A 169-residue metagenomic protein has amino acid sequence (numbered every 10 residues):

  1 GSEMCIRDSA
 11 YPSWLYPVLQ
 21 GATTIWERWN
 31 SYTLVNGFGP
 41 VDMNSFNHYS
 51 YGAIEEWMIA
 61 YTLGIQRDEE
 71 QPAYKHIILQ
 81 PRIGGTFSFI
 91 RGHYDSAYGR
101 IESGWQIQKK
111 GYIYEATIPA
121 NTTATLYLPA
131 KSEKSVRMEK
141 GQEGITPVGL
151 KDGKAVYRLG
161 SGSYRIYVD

Functional and structural regions predicted by a protein language model:
G1-I6: Short, small-residue-biased leader/transition segments that mark boundaries at the very start of proteins
R7-D169: Non-catalytic C-terminal accessory modules of carbohydrate-active enzymes
